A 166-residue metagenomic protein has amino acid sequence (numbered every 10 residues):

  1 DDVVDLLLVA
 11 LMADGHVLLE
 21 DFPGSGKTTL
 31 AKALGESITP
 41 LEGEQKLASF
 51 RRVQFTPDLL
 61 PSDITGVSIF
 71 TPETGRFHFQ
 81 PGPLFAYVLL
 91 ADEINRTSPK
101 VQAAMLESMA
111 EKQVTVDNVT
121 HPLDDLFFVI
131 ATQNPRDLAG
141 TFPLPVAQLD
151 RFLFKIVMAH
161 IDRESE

Functional and structural regions predicted by a protein language model:
D1-V3: Dynamic helix-loop-helix/coil hinge segments at AAA+ ATPase domain boundaries and subdomain interfaces
L6-V9, F70-L90: Conserved alpha-helical scaffold flanking the Walker A/P-loop in AAA+ ATPase domains
L8-D14, F22-P23, P81-L84, H121-L123: Phosphate-binding P-loop
L11-T56: Walker A/P-loop
V17, L89, F127: Conserved beta-strand position immediately N-terminal to the Walker
D21, D92-E93, A104: Walker B catalytic acidic pair
D21-F22, I64, T132: P-loop (Walker A) phosphate-binding loop of NTP-binding proteins
E42, T71-T74, R96-V101, M109-E166: Canonical AAA+ ATPase core
